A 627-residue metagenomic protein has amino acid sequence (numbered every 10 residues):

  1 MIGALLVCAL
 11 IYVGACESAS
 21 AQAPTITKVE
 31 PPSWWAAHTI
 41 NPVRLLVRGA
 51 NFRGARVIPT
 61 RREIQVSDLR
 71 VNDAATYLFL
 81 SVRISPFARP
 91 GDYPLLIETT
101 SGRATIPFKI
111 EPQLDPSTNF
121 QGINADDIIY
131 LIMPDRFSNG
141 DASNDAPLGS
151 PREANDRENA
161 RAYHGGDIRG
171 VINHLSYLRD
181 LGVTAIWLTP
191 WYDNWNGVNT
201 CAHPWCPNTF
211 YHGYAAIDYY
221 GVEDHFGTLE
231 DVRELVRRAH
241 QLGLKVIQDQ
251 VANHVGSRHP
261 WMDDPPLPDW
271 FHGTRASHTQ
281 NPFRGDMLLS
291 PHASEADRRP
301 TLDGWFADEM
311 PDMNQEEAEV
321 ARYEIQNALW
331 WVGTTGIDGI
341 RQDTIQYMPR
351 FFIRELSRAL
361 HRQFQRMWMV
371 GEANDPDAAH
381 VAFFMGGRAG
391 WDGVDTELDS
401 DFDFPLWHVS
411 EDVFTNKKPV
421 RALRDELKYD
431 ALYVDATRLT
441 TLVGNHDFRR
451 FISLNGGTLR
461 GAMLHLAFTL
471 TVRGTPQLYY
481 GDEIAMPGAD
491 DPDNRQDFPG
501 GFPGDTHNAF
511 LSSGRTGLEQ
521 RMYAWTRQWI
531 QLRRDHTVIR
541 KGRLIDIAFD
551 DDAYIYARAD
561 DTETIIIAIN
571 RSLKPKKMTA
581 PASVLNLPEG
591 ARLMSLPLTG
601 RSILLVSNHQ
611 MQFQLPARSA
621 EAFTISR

Functional and structural regions predicted by a protein language model:
I2-G14: Bacterial N-terminal signal peptides
A21-G54, I106-F120: Beta-strand/beta-sandwich contexts
H38-S101: Immunoglobulin-like IPT/TIG beta-sandwich domains and homologous Ig-like subdomains
G91, A104, K109-I128, R179-G182 (+2 more regions): Carbohydrate-interacting/catalytic domains
D127, F137-T335, E355-R362, W368 (+5 more regions): Substrate-binding/active-site clefts of carbohydrate-active enzymes
I129-M133, A185-P190, D218, K245-Q248 (+7 more regions): Structural recognition of the beta-strand scaffold that forms the well-ordered cores of secreted hydrolase catalytic
V236, H254, N327-L329, G333-V434 (+9 more regions): Active-site-proximal helices and loops of the catalytic beta/alpha 8
A436-G457: Active-site clefts of carbohydrate-active enzymes
